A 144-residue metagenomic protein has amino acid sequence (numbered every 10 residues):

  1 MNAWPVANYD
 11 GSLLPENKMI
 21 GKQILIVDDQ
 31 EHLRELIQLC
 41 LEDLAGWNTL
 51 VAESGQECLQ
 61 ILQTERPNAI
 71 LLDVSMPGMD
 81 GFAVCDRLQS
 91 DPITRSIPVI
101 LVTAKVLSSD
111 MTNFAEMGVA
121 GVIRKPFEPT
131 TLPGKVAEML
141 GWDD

Functional and structural regions predicted by a protein language model:
E31-L50: Two-component/phosphorelay signaling modules centered on CheY-like receiver
V51-A69: Acidic, metal-coordinating helix/loop segments flanking the phosphotransfer/catalytic sites of two-component signaling
M76: Receiver (REC) domain active-site loop signature in two-component systems and cognate sites in sensor histidine kinases
F127-V136: C-terminal output helix
